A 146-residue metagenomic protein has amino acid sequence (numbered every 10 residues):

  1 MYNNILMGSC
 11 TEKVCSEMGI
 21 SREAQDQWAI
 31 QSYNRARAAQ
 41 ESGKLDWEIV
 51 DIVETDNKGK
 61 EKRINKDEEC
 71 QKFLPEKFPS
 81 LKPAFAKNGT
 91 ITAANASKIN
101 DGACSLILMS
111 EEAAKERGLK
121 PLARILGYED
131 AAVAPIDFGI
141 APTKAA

Functional and structural regions predicted by a protein language model:
M1-L6, S16-I30, I91-S105, Y128-A146: Active-site pocket-shaping loop/turn-to-helix segments
V14-E17, E69-L74, L126-G127: Generic detector of short, locally flexible boundary/turn motifs and exposed helical patches
V14-G19, A114-P121: Phosphate/pyrophosphate-binding loops at sites that engage ATP/ADP/AMP, CoA/4′-phosphopantetheine, polyphosphate
A24-E116: N-terminal extracellular/periplasmic Venus flytrap/periplasmic-binding protein-like
P121-E129: RNase H-like nuclease fold core
